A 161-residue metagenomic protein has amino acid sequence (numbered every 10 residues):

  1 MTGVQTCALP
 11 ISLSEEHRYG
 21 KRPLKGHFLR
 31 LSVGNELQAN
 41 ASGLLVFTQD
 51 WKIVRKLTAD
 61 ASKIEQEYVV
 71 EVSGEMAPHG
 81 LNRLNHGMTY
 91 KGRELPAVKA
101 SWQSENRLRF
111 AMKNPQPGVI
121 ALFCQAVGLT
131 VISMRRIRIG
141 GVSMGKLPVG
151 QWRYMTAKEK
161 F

Functional and structural regions predicted by a protein language model:
M1-V4: Short, exposed "boundary/linker" segments that immediately precede the start of a downstream structural module
T6-F161: Basic, flexible Lys/Arg- and Gly-enriched helix-loop patches that mediate nucleic-acid binding at interfaces with rRNA
